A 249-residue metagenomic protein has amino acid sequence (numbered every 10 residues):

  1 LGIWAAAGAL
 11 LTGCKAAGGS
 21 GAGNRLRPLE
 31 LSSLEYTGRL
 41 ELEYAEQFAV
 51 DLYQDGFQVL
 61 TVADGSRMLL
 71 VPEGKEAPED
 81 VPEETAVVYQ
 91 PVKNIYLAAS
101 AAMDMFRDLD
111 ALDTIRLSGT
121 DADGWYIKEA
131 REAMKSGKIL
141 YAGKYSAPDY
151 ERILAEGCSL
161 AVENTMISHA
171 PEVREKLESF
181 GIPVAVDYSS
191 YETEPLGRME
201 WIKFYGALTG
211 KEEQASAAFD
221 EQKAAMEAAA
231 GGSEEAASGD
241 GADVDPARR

Functional and structural regions predicted by a protein language model:
L1-T12: Sec-dependent bacterial lipoprotein signal peptides
A7-G8, F48, A130-K135, F204: Generic hydrophobic, helix-prone segments enriched in Leu/Val/Ile
C14-M103, Q214-G241: Bacterial Sec-exported substrate-binding components of ABC uptake systems
Q47, D104, Y126-R131, P171-V173 (+1 more regions): Intrinsically disordered, low-complexity boundary segments flanking structured domains
Q58-L154, L160-I167: A short, structured surface patch at a secondary-structure boundary
K138, E151, A155-R249: Extracytoplasmic substrate-binding proteins
